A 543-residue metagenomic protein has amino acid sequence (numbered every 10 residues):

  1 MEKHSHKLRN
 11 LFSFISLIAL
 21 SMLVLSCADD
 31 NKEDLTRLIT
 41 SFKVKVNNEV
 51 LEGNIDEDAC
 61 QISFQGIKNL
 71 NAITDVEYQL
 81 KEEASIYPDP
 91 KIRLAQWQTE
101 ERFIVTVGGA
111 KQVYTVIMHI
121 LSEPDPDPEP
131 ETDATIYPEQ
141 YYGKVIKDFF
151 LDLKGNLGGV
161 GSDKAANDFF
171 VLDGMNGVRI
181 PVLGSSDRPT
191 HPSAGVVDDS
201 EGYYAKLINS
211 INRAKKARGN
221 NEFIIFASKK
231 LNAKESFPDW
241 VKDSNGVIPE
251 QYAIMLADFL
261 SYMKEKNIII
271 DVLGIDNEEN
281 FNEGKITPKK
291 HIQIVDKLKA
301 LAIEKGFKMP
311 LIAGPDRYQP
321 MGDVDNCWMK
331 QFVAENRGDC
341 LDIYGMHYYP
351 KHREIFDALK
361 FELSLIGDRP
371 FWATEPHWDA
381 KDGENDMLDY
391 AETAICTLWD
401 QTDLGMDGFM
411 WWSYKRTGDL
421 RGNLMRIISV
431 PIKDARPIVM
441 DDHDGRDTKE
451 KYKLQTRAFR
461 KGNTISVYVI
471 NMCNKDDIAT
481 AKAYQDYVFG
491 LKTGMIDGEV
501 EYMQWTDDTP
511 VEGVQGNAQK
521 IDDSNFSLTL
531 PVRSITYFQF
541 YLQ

Functional and structural regions predicted by a protein language model:
C27-E129: Beta-rich interaction/scaffold domains
E131-I275, E279-D296, A302: N-terminal catalytic cores of secreted or lumenal carbohydrate-active enzymes
V272-N280, K297-N326, M346, R369-D379 (+1 more regions): Aromatic-lined carbohydrate-recognition surfaces of secreted/lumenal glycan-active proteins
R317-G345, D382-M387: Substrate-binding cleft/loops of secretory-pathway carbohydrate-active enzymes
I343-P431, Y484, T493: Catalytic-core region of carbohydrate-active enzymes that cleave or remodel glycosidic bonds
D407-G408, W412-T464: Glycan-recognition and catalytic regions of carbohydrate-active enzymes
T448-I496, R533-Y537: Carbohydrate-binding surface patches
A518-Q543: C-terminal beta-strand-rich structural cap/linker in extracellular carbohydrate-active enzymes
